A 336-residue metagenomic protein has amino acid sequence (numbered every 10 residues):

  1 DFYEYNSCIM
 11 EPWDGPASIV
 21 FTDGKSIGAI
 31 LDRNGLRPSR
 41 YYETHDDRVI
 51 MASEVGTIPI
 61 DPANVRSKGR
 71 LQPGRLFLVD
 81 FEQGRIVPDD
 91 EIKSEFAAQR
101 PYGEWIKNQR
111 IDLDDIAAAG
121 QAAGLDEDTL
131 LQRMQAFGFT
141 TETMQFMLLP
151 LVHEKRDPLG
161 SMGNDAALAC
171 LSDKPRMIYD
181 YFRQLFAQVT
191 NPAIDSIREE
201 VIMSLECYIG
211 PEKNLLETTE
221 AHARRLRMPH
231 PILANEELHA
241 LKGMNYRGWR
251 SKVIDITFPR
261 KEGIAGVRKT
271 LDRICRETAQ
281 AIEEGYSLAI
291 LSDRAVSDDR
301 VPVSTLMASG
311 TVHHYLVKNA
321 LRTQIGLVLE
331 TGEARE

Functional and structural regions predicted by a protein language model:
D1-S18, G24-A29, Y41, T57 (+1 more regions): Glycine-rich phosphate/ribose-binding loops and adjacent secondary-structure elements that form binding surfaces
Y3-N6, D14-P16, N34-R37, I60-V65 (+1 more regions): Short alpha-helical segments and helix-capping/turn motifs at coil-helix boundaries
S7-M10, I30-D32, R85-A279, E283: Extended, highly charged accessory segments
V20-T22, I50-A52, L78, D255: Residues in well-ordered beta-strands of folded domains
I30-L76, I86-L113: Extended active-site and interfacial segments that coordinate phosphate-rich ligands in large catalytic machineries
G35, L76-F77, D293, V312: Conserved structural-core and active-site-/substrate-pathway-adjacent residues in large, well-folded domains of enzymes
V49, R75, D180, M307-G310: Residues on a specific face of well-ordered alpha-helices
